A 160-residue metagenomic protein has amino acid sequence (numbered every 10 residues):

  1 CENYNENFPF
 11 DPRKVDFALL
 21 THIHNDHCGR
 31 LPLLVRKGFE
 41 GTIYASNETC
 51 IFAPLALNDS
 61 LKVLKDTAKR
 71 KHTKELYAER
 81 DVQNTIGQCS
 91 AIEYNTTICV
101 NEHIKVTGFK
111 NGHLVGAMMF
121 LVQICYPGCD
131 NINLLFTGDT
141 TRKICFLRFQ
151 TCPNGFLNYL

Functional and structural regions predicted by a protein language model:
C1-L19, H24-C28, L33-L160: His/Asp/Glu-rich metal-coordinating catalytic cores of metallo-dependent phosphodiesterases/hydrolases acting on
